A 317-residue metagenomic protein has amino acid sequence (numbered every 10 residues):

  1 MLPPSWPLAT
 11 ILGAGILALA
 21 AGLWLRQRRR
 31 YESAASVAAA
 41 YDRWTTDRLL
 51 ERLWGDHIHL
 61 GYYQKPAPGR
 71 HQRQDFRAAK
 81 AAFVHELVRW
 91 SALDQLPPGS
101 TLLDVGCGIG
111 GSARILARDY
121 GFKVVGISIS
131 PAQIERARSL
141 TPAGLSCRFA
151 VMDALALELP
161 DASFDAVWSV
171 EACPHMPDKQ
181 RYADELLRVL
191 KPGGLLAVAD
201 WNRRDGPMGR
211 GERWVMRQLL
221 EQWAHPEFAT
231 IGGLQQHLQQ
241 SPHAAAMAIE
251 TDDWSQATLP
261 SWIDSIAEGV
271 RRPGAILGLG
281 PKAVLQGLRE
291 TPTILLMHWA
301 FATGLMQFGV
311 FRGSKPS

Functional and structural regions predicted by a protein language model:
L2-L53: N-terminal auxiliary segments of SAM/dcSAM-dependent transferases
Q64, R77-P98: Conserved alpha-helix/loop element of class I SAM-dependent methyltransferases that forms part of the SAM/SAH-binding
T101-L103, I109-A156: Class I SAM-dependent methyltransferase SAM/SAH-binding core
L155-A166: A short acidic, Gly/Pro-enriched loop at the edge of an enzyme's catalytic core that lines a small-molecule cofactor
A166-D178: A short SAM/SAH-binding and catalytic strip from SAM-dependent methyltransferases
Q180-L195: A short glycine-rich, Lys/Arg-flanked "PGG" loop and its adjoining helix->strand segment in the class I
V198-D200: Acidic carboxylate diad motif detector
G209-L305: Substrate-binding/catalytic lobe of Class I Rossmann-like enzymes that use SAM or dcSAM, i.e., the mid-to-C-terminal
